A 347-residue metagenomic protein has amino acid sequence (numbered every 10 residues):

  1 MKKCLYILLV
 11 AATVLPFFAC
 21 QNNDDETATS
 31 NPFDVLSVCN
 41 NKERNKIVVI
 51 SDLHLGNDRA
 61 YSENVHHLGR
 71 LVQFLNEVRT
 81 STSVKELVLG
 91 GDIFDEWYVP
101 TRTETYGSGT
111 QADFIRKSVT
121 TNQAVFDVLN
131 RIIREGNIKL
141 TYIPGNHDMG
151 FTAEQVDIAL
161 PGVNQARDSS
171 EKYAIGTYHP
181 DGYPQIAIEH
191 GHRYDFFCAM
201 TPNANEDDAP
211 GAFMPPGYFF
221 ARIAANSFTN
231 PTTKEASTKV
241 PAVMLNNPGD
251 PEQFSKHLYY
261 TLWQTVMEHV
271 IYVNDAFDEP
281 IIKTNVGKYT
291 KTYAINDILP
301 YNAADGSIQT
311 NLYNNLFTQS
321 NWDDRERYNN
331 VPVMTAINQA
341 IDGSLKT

Functional and structural regions predicted by a protein language model:
M1-K2, Q21-N22: Generic cytosolic/nucleocytoplasmic N-terminal low-complexity/intrinsically disordered segments
K2-V10: Sec-dependent signal peptide recognition, specifically the positively charged N-region followed immediately by
P16-A19: C-terminal motif of bacterial Sec signal peptides marking the signal peptidase cleavage site
N22-T347: Extended recognition/assembly regions associated with phosphoester-bond processing machinery
